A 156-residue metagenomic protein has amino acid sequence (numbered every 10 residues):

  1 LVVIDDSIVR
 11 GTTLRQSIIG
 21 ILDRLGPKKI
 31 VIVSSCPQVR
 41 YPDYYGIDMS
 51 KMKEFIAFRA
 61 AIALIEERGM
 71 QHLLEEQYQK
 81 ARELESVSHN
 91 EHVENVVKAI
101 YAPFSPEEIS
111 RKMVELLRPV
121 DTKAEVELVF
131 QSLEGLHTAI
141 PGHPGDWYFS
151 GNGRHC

Functional and structural regions predicted by a protein language model:
L1-C156: PRPP-associated nucleotide enzymes
